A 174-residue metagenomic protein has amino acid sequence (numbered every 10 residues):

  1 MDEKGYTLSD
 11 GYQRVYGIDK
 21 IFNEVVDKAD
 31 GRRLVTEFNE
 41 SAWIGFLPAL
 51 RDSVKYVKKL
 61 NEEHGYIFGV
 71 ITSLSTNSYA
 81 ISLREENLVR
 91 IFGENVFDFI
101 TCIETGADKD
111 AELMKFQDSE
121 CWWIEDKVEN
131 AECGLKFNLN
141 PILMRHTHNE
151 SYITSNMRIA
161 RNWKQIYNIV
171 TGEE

Functional and structural regions predicted by a protein language model:
M1-R33: Active-site neighborhood of HAD-like aspartate-dependent phosphohydrolases
D2, K58-E62, L135: Anion (oxyanion) recognition and catalysis
G11, I71, C102-T105, M144 (+1 more regions): Conserved beta-strand termini and adjacent loop/short-helix elements that scaffold enzyme active sites in alpha/beta
E24-E40, H64-G69, F92-N95: Short, basic/glycine-rich phosphate-binding loops at helix/coil junctions that contact nucleotide phosphates
I44-A49, S53-L88: Substrate-recognition element of Asp-dependent hydrolases with the DxDx(T/V) motif
I67, V96-F99, N140, R158: Conserved beta-strand segments of alpha/beta enzyme cores
S73-W122, V128, E132: Substrate-recognition "cap/lid" segment bordering the active-site pocket of phosphatases
A111-E120, K127-E174: Asp-based, Mg2+/Mn2+-dependent phosphohydrolase catalytic module
